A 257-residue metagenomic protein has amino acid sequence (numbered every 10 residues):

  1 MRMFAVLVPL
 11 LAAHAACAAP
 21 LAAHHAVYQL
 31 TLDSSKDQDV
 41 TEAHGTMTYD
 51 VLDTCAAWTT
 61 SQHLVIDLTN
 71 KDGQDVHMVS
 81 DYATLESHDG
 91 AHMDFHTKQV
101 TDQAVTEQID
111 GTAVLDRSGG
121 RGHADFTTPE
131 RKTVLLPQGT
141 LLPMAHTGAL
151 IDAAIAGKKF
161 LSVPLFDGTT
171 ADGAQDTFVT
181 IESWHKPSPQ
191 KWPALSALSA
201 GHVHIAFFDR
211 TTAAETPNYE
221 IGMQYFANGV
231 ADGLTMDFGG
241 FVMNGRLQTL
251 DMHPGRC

Functional and structural regions predicted by a protein language model:
M1-A5: Positively charged n-region of N-terminal signal peptides that target proteins for export
A13-A15: N-terminal signal peptide c-region/cleavage motif recognized by signal peptidases
C17-D75: N-terminal cleavable signal peptides for secretion/export
A19-A22, D50-T59, L85-A91, A194-S196 (+1 more regions): A short, structured loop/turn motif at beta-sheet edges
A26-Y28, G45-M47, T60-Q62, S80-Y82 (+3 more regions): Hydrophobic residues positioned within well-ordered beta-strands of beta-sheet architectures
Q62-R117: Hydrophobic/aromatic-rich structural module bridging two neighboring secondary-structure elements via a short loop
H96-C257: Mature, soluble, non-transmembrane domains
